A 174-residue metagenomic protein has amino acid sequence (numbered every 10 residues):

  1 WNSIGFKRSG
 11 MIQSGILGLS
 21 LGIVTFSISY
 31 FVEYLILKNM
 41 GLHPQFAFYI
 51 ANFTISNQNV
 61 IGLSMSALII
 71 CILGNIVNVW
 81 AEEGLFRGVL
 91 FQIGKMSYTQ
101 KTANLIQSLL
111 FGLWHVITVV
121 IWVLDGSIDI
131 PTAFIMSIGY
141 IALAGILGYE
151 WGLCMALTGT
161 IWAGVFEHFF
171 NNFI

Functional and structural regions predicted by a protein language model:
W1-V79: Specific transmembrane helices
A67-I174: Transmembrane helix-loop-helix hairpins at the membrane interface of multi-pass integral membrane proteins
